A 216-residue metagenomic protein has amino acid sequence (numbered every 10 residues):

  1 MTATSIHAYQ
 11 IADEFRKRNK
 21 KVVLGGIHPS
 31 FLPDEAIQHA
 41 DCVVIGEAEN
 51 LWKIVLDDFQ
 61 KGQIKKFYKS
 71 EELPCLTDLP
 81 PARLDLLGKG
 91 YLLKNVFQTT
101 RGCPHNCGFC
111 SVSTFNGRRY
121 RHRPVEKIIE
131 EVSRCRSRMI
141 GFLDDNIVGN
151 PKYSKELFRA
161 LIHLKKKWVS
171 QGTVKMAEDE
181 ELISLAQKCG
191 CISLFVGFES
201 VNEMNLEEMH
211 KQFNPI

Functional and structural regions predicted by a protein language model:
M1-R136: Acidic, low-complexity intrinsically disordered segments
P80-I216: Radical SAM [4Fe-4S] cluster-binding motif and immediate context
